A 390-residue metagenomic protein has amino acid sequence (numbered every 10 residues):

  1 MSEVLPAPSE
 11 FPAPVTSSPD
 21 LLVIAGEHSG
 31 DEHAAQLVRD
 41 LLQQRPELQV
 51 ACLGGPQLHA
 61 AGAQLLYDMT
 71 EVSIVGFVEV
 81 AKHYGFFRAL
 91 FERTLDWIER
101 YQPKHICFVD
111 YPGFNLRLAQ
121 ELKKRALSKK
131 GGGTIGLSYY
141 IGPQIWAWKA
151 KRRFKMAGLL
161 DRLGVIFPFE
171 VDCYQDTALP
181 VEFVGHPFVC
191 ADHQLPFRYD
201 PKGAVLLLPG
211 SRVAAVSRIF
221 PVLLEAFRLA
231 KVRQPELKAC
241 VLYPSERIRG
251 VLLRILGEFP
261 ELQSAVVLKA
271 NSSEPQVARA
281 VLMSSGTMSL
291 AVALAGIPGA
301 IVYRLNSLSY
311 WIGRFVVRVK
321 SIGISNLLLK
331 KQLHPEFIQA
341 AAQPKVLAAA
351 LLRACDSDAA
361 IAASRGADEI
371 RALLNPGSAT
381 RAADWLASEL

Functional and structural regions predicted by a protein language model:
M1-L390: Nucleotide-activated sugar donor-binding and catalytic core shared by glycosyltransferases and related lipid-linked
